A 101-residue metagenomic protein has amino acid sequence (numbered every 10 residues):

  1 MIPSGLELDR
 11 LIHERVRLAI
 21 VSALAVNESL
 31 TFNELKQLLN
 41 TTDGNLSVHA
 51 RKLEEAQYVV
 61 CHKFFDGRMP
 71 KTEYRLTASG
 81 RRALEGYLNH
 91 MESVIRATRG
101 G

Functional and structural regions predicted by a protein language model:
M1-G5, S22, R81-G101: Amphipathic alpha-helical dimerization/coiled-coil segments that flank or bridge DNA-binding/regulatory modules
P3-N45, D66-G67, K71-R75: N-terminal helix-turn-helix DNA-binding core of bacterial DNA-binding proteins
Q37, E54-E55: Alpha-helical residues within the helix-turn-helix
A50-R51: Short, hydrophobic-biased segments on the C-terminal half of alpha helices that form "recognition helices"
L76-G80: Accessory beta->alpha helical hairpin/"wing" motif in late/C-terminal subdomains of nucleic-acid enzymes
